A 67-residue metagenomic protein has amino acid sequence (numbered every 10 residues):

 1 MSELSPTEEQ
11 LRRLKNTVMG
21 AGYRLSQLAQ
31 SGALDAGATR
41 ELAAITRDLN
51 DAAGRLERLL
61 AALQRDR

Functional and structural regions predicted by a protein language model:
M1-L4, L63-R67: Short intrinsically disordered terminal tails
M1-N16: Short, charge/polar-rich alpha-helical segments
R13, G20-D66: Short, charge-rich amphipathic interface segments used for partner binding and complex assembly
